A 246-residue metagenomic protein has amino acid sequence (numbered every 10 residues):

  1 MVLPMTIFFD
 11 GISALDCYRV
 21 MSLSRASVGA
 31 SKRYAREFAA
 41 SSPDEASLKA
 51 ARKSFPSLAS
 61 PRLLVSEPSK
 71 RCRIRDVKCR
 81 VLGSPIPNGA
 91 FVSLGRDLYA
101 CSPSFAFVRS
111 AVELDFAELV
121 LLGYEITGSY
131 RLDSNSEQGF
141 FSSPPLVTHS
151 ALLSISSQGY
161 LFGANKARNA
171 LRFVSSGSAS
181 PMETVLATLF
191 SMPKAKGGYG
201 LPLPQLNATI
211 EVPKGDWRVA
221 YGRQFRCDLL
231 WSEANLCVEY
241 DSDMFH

Functional and structural regions predicted by a protein language model:
M1-G163, T184: Short gly/ser-rich loop at a beta-strand->alpha-helix junction or flexible surface loop bordering the NTP-binding
S142-H246: Surface segments flanking catalytic/ligand-binding clefts of nucleic-acid enzymes
